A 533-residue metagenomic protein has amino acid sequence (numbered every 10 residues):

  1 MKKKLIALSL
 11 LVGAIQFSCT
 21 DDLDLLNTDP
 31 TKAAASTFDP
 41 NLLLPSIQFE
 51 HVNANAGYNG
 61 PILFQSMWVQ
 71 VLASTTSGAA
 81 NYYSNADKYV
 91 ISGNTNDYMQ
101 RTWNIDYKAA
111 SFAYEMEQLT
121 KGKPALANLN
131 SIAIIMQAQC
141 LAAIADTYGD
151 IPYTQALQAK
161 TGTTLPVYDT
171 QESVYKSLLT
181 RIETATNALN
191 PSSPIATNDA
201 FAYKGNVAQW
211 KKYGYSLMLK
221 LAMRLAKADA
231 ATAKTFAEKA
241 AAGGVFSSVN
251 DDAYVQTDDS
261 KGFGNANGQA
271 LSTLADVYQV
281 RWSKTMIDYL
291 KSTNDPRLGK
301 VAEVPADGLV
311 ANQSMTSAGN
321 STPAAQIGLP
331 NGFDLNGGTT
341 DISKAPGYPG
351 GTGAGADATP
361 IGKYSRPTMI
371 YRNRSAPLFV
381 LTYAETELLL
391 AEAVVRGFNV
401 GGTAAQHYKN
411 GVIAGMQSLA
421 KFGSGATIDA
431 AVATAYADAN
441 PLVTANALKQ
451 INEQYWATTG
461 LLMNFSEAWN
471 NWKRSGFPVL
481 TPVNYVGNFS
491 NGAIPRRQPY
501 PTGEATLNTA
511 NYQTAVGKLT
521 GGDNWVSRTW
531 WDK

Functional and structural regions predicted by a protein language model:
M1-T28: Bacterial Sec-dependent N-terminal signal peptides
C19-Q70, S74-T75, N104, E115 (+2 more regions): Membrane-proximal, proline-rich intrinsically disordered regions
S77-P152, Q158-T197, N373-L378: Conserved, well-structured interaction surfaces
S173-Q256: Internal, well-ordered domain-core segments that constitute the primary functional module of diverse proteins
A233-L390, V395-R396, G401, A405-Q454 (+2 more regions): Hydrophobic-face positions in mid-chain alpha helices that act as interaction patches
V395, I413-K533: C-terminal functional modules
